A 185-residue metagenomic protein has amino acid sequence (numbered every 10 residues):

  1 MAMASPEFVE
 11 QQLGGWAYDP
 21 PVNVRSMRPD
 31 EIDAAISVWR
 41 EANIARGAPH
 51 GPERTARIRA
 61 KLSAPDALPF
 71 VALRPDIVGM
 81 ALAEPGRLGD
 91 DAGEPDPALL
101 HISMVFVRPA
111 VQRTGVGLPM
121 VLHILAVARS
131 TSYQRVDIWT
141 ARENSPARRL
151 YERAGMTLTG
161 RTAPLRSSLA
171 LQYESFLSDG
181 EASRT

Functional and structural regions predicted by a protein language model:
M1-E7: Extreme N-terminal basic, low-complexity initiation segments that serve as generic localization/processing leaders
F8-E10, G15-Y18, S26-A110, L118-H123 (+5 more regions): Acetyl-CoA-dependent GNAT
Q112, I138-A147, P164-L169: Conserved beta-strand-loop-alpha-helix junction that forms the acyl-donor binding cleft
G115: Glycine-rich phosphate-binding loop
E152-R161: Conserved acetyl-CoA-binding loop of GNAT-fold acetyltransferases
D179-T185: Glyoxalase I/VOC metalloenzyme domain signal
